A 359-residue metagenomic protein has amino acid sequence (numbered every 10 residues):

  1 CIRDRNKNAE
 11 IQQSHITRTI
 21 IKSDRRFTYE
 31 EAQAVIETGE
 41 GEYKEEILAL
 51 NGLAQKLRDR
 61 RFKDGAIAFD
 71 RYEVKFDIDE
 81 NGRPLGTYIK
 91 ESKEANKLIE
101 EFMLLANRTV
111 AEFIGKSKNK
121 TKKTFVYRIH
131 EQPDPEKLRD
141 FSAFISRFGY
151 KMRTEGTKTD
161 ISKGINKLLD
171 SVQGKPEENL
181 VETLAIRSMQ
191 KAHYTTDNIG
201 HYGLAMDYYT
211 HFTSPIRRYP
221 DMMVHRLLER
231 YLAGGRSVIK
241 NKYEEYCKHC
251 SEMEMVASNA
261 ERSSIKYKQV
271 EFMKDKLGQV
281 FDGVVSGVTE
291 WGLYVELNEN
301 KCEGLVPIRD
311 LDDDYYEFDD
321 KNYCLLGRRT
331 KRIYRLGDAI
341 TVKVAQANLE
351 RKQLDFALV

Functional and structural regions predicted by a protein language model:
R3-D312, N322, G337, K343-A357: Electropositive polyanion-binding surfaces
D313-R332: Surface-exposed acidic, glycine/proline-enriched linker/cap segments that occur as 15-30-residue helix-coil
